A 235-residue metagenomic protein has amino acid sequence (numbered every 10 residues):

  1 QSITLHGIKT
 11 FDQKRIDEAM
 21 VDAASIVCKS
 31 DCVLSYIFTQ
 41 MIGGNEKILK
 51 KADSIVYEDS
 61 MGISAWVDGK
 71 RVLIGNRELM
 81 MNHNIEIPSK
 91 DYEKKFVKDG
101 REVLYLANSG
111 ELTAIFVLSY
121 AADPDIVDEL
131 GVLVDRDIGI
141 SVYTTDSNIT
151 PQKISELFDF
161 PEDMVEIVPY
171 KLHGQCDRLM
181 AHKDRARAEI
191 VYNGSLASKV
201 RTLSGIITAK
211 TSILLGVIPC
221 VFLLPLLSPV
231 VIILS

Functional and structural regions predicted by a protein language model:
Q1-F11: Asp-based phosphoryl-transfer active-site loop
K9, A65, L106: Short aromatic-centered micro-motifs
K9-D59, M81-H83, K90-K94, T150: ATP-binding catalytic core of ATPases
I55, G62-V67: Short acidic-hydrophobic surface loop/beta-edge motif
A65, R71-G75: Short hydrophobic-aromatic micro-motifs
V67-G69, N108-S235: Conserved ATP-binding TGD loop and adjacent catalytic N/P-domain core of P-type ATPases
K98-Y105, I138-G139: Helix-loop-beta junctions that constitute the ligand-sensing/allosteric loops of cytosolic regulatory sensor domains
